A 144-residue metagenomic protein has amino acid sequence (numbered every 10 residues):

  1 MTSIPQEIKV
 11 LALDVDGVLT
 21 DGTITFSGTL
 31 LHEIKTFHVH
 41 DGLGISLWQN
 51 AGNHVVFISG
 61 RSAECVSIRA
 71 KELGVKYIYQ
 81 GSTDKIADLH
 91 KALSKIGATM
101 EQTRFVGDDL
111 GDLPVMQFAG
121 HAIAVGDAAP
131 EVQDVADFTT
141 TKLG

Functional and structural regions predicted by a protein language model:
M1-H54: Active-site neighborhood of HAD-like aspartate-dependent phosphohydrolases
D14-D16, D21-G22, R61, D108-D109 (+1 more regions): Fold-independent oxyanion-binding glycine-rich loops and adjacent beta-strand/coil segments at enzyme active sites
V15, G60-R61, S82, G126-A129: Short secondary-structure boundary segments
T23, I68-R69, P114-Q117: Short, well-ordered secondary-structure micro-motifs
L31-I34, H38, Y77-I78, I86-G144: Mg2+-dependent phosphoryl-transfer enzymes with acidic/Ser/Thr/Gly-rich catalytic loops
D41-I45, A63, I86-L89: A general structural signal for well-ordered alpha-helical segments in protein cores
I45-R69, Y79-Q80: Substrate-recognition element of Asp-dependent hydrolases with the DxDx(T/V) motif
